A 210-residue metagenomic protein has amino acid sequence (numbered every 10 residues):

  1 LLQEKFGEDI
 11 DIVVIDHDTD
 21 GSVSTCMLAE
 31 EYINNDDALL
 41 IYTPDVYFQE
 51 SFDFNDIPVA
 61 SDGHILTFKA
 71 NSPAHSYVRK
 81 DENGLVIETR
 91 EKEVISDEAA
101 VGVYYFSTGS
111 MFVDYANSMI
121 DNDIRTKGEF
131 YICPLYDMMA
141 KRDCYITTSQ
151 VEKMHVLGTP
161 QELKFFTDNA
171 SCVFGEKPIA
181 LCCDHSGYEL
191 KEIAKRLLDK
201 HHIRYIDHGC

Functional and structural regions predicted by a protein language model:
L1, P178: N-terminal glycine-rich phosphate-binding loop and ensuing alpha1 helix
L2-S76, K80: Conserved beta-loop-beta/alpha segment of the NTase-like Rossmann-fold superfamily that binds/positions NTPs
G7, R196-R204: Short helix-loop-beta junction
Y42, S149, A180-C182: Short hydrophobic segments within beta-strands
F48-D123: Conserved core of the sugar-phosphate nucleotidyltransferase
A99-G175: Conserved alpha/beta core of the MobA/IspD/sugar-nucleotide pyrophosphorylase nucleotidyltransferase superfamily
A180-D199: Glycine-rich phosphate/diphosphate-binding loop of Rossmann-like nucleotide-binding domains
R204-C210: A short beta-strand-loop structural module common to alpha/beta enzyme folds
